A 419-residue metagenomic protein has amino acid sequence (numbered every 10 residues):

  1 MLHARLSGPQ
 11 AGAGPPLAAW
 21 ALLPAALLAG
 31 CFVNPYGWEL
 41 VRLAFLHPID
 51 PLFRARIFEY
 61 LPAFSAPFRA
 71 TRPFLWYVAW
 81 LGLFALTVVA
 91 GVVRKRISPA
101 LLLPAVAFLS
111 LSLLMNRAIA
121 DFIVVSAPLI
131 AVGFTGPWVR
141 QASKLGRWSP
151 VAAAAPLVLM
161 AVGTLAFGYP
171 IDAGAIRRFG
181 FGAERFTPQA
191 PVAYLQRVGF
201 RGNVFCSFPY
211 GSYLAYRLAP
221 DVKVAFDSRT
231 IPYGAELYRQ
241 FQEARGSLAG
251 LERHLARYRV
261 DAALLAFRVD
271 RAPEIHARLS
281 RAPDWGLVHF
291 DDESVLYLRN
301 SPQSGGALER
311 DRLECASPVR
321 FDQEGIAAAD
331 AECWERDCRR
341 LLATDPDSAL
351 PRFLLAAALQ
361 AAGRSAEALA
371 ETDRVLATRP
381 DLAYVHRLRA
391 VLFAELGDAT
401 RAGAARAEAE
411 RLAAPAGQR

Functional and structural regions predicted by a protein language model:
M1-A25, G136-P137: Perimembrane helix-loop-helix junctions
G8-A18, A85-P104: Membrane-interface helix-loop-helix junctions at transmembrane boundaries of multi-pass membrane enzymes, predominantly
L23, L27, G82-V88, L102-S110: Hydrophobic, membrane-inserted alpha-helices
P24, P128-A131, T135-G168: Signature aromatic-anchored transmembrane alpha helix within multi-pass, membrane-resident enzymes that catalyze glycan
L27-V33, P51-L52, V106-N116, A161-L165: Aromatic-anchored segments of alpha-helical transmembrane domains
R42-A79: Juxtamembrane membrane-water interface segments that cap and precede transmembrane helices
L111-W138: Hydrophobic/aromatic-rich transmembrane helices and adjacent perimembrane loops
G168-A225, T230-R419: C-terminal luminal/periplasmic domains and tails of membrane-associated envelope-modifying transferases
